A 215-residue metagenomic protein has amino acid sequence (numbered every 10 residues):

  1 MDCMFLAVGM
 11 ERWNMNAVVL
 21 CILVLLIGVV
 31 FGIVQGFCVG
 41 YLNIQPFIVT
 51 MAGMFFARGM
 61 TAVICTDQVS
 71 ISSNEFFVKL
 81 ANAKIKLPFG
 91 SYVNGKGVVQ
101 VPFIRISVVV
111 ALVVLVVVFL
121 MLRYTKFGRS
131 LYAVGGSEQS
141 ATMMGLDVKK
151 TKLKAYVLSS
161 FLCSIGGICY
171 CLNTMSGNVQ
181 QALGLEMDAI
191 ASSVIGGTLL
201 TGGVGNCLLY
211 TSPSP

Functional and structural regions predicted by a protein language model:
M1-W13, F37-I44, S140, S193-L208: Single transmembrane alpha-helix segments in multi-pass membrane proteins
C3, I27, G53-A57, L158-S159: Transmembrane alpha-helical core residues of multi-pass small-molecule transporters, especially secondary transporters
N16-V24, V30-F31, Q35, V98-G177: Helix-loop-helix "hairpin" substructures at the membrane interface of multi-pass membrane proteins
C21-L25, A182-L185: Structural signature of hydrophobic alpha-helical transmembrane segments
L25-F47, M51: Cytoplasmic juxtamembrane interface segments
L42, P46-T125, T151-L153, T174-A182 (+1 more regions): Transmembrane helix-bundle core of multi-pass membrane transporters and related energy-transducing complexes
A52-F55, K150, V157, S164-G166 (+1 more regions): Hydrophobic alpha-helical segments embedded in the membrane of multi-pass proteins
Y210-P215: Conserved small/polar residues in nucleotide/adenosyl-binding loops
